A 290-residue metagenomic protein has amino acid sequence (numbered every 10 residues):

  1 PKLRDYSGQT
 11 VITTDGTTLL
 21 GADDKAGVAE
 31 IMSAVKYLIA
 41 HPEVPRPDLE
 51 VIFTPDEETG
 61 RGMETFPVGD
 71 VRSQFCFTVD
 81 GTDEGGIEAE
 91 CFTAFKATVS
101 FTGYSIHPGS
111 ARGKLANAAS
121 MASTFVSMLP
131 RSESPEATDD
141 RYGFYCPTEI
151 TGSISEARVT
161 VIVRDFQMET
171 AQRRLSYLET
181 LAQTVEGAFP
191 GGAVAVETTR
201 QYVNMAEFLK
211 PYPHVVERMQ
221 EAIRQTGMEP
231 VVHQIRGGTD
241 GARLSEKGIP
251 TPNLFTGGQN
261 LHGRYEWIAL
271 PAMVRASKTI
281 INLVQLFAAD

Functional and structural regions predicted by a protein language model:
P1-T10, E88-S100, E221, P252: Acidic-glycine-rich active-site phosphate/pyrophosphate-binding loop
R4-F92, S132, T138-T148, V159-I162 (+3 more regions): Acidic/histidine-rich catalytic neighborhood of metal-dependent amide-processing enzymes
R4-T18, T102-I106, T226, G258-H262: Glycine/charged-rich beta-loop-alpha catalytic/anionic-binding loops adjacent to active sites
T17-A29, R112-S120, W267-V274: Short, conserved micro-motifs enriched in small and acidic residues
E50-I52, T98-S100, S110-R112: FAD-binding subdomain of flavoenzyme oxidoreductases
Q74-T78, T98, T251-N253: Short glycine-aspartate micro-motif
V99-G103, V163-D165: Short beta-strand-to-loop capping motifs
A118-D290: Metal-dependent amide/peptide-bond hydrolase catalytic core, centered on the "pita-bread" metallohydrolase fold
